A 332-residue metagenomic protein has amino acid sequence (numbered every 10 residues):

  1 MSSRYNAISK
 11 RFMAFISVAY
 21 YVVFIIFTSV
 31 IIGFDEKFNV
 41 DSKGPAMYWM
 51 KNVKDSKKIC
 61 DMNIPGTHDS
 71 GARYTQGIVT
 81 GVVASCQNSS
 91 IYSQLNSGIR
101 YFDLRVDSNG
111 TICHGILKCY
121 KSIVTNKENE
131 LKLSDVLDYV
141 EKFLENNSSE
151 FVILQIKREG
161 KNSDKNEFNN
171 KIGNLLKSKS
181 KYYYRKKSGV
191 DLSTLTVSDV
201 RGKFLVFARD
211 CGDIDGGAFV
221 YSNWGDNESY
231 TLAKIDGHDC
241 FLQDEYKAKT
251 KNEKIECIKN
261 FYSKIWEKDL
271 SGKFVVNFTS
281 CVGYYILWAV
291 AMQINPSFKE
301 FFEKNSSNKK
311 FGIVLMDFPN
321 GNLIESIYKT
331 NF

Functional and structural regions predicted by a protein language model:
M1-I8: Short, low-complexity, Lys/Arg-enriched N-terminal segments of secretory-pathway carbohydrate enzymes
S9-F12, S17-Y101, G110-N146, F207 (+2 more regions): Long, acidic (Asp/Glu-rich), low-complexity accessory segments flanking structured domains
S97-F102, N147-I153, K181, V200-F204 (+2 more regions): Loop/turn elements at helix/coil->beta-strand transitions in domains of secreted/extracellular proteins
R105: A motif-centric signal for short, conserved binding hotspots located in accessible loops or intrinsically disordered
I112, L117-K118, N129, K161-Y183 (+1 more regions): Active-site periphery "cap/insert" segments of enzyme catalytic domains
T125-N174: Intrinsically disordered, low-complexity acidic segments that are enriched in bulky aromatics
L176-D199, L315-F332: C-terminal domain-boundary segment and adjacent tail
Y183-N308: Surface-exposed substrate-engagement region within the catalytic domains of secreted or surface-exposed extracellular
